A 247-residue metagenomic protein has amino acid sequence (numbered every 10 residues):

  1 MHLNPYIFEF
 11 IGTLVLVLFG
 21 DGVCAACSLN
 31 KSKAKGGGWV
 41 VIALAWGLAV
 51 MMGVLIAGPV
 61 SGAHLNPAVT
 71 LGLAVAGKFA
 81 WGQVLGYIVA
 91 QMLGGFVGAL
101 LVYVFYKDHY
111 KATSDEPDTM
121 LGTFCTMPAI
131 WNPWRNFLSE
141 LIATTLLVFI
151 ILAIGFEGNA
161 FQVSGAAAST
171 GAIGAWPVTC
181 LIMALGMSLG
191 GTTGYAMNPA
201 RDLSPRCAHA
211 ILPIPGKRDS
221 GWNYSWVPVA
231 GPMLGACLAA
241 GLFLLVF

Functional and structural regions predicted by a protein language model:
M1-F247: Membrane-interface helix-loop junctions and terminal tails of multi-pass membrane proteins
